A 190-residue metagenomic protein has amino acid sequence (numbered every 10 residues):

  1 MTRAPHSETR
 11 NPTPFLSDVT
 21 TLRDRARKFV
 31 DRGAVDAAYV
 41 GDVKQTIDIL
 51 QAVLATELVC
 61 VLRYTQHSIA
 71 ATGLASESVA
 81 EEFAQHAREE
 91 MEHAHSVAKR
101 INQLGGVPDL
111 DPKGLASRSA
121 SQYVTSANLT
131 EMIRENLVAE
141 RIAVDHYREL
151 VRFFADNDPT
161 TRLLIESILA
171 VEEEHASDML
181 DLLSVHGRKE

Functional and structural regions predicted by a protein language model:
M1-E190: Iron-associated oxidoreductase/ferritin-like identity signal
